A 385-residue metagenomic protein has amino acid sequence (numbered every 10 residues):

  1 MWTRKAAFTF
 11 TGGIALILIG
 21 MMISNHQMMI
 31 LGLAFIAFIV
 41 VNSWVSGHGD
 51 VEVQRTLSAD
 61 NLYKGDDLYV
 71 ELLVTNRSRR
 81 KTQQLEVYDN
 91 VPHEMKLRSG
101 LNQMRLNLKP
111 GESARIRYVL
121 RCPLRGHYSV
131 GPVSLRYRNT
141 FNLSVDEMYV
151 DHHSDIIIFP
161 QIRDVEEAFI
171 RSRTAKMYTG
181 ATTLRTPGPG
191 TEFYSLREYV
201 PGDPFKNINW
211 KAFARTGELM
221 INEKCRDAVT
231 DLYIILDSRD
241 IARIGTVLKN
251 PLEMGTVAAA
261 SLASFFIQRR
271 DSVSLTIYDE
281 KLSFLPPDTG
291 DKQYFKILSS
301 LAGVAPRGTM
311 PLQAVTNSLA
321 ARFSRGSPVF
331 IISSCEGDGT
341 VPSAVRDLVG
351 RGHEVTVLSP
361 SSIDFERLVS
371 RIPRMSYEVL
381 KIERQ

Functional and structural regions predicted by a protein language model:
M1-G49, P311, F323-P328, C335-Q385: Von Willebrand factor type A / integrin I
T3-R4, N250-P251, G290, M310-L312: Secondary-structure junction/capping motif
Q27, F35-D291, P328-I332, G339 (+1 more regions): An amphipathic, basic-hydrophobic helix/alpha-beta surface used to engage anionic, phosphate-rich ligands or surfaces
K211, A305-T309, S333: Short, flexible loop segments at the rims of nucleotide/cofactor-binding pockets, characterized by
T289-K292, R371-P373: Short low-complexity, flexible loop/linker segments enriched in glycine and/or proline with clustered acidic
K292-S327: Von Willebrand factor
